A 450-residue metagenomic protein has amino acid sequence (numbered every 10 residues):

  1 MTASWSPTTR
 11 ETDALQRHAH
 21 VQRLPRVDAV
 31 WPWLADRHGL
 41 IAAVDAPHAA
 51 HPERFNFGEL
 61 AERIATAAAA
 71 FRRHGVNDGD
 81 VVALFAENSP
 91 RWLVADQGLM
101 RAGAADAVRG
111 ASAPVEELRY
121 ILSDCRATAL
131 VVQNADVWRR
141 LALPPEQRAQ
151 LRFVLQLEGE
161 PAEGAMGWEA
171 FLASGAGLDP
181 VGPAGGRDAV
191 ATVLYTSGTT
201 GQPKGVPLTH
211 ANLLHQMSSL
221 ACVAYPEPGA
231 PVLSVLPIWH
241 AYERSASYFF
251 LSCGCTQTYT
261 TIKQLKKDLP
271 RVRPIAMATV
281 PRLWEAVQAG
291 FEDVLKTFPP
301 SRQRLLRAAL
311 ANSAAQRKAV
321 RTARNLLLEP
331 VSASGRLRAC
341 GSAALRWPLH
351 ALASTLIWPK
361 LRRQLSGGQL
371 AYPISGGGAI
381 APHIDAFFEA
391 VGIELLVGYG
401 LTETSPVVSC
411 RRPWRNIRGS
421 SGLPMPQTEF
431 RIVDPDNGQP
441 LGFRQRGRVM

Functional and structural regions predicted by a protein language model:
H38-G39, Q156, A173-Y195, Q202 (+1 more regions): Conserved pre-ATP/AMP-binding loop-to-beta segment of ANL
A42-Q97, P114-R119, G167-A170, H210-A211: Conserved AMP-binding/adenylate-forming core of the ANL superfamily
A49, D136-R187, F291-K360: ANL superfamily adenylate-forming
R54-G58, A191-M217: Conserved AMP-binding A3 loop
R73-H74, R101-A170: Structural core segment of the AMP-binding/adenylate-forming
A113-L143, Q216-L233, K263-A276, Q364-S366: Conserved ATP-dependent adenylate/AMP-binding module captured primarily in the ANL superfamily
L214-S234, I238-S332, G341-A351, T355: Conserved AMP-binding/adenylation subdomain of ANL enzymes
R317, L345-M450: Conserved AMP-binding/adenylate-forming
